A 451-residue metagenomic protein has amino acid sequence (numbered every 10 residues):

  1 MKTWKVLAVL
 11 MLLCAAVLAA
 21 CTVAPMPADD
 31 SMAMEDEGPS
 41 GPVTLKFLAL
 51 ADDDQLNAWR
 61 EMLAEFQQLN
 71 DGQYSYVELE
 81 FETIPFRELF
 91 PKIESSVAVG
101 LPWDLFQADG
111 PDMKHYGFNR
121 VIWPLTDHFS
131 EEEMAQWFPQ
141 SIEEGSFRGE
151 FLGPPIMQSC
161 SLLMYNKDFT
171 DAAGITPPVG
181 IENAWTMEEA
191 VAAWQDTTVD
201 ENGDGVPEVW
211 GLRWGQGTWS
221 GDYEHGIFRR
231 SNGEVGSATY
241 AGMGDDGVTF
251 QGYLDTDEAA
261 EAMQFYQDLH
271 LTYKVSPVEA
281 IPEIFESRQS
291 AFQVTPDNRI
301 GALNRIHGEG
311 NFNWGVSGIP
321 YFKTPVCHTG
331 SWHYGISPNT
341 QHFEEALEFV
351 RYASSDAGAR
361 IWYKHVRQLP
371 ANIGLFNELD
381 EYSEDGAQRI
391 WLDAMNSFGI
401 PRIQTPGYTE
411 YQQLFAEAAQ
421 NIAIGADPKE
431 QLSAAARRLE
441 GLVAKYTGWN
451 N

Functional and structural regions predicted by a protein language model:
M1-L45, G386, E440-N451: Short, low-complexity disordered leader/linker segments with a strong preference for bacterial N-terminal type II
C21, P25-P27, W314-S317, K364-E417 (+2 more regions): Long, aromatic- and glycine/proline-rich binding clefts that accommodate carbohydrate-like moieties
S40-F47, A51-M113: Early extracytoplasmic/lumenal segment of secretory-pathway proteins
A58, V350-G374: Periplasmic-binding protein-like
A108-L162, D171, V191, E224 (+4 more regions): Hinge/lid segment of periplasmic solute-binding proteins
R148-I156, S161, E188-V248, S290-F292: Extracytoplasmic/periplasmic solute-binding protein
M164-K167, T329-H342: A bilobed periplasmic-binding-protein/Venus flytrap-type ligand-binding module shared by bacterial periplasmic
V191-D196, V235-V278, N304, I319: Glycine-centered hinge/linker elements that transmit conformational signals in sensory and ligand-binding systems
